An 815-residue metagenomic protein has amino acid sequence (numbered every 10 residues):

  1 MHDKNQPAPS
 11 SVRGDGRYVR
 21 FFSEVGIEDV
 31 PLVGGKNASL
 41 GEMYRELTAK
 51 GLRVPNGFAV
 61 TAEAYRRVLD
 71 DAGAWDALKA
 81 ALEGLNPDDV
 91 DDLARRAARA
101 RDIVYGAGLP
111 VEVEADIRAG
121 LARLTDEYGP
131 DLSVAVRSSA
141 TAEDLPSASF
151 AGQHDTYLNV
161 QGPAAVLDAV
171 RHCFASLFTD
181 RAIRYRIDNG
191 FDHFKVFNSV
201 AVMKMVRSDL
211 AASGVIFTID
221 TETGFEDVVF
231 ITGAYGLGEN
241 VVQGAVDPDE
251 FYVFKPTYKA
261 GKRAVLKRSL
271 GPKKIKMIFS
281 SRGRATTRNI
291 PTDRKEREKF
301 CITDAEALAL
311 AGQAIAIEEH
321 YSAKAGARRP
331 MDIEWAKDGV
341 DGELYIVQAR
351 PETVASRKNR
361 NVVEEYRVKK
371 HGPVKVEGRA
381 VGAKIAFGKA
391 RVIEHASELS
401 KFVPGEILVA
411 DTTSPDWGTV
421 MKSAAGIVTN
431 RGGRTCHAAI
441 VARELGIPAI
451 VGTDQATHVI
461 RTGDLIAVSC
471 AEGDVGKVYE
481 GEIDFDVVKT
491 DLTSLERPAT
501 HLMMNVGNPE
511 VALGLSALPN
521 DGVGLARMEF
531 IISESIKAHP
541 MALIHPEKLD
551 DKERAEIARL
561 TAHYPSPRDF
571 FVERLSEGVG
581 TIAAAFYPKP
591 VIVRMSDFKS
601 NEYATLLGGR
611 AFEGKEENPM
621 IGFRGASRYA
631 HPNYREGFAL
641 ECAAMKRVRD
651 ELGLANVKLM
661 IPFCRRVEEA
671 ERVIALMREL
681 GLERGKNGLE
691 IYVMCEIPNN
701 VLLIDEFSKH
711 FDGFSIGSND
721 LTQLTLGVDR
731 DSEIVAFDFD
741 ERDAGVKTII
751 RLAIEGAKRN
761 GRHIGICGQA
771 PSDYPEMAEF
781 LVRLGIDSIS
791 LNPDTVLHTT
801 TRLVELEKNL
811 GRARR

Functional and structural regions predicted by a protein language model:
M1-A201, R297-A305, L310, E318-S322 (+11 more regions): N-terminal beta-alpha lobe that positions the nucleotide/phosphoryl donor in ATP/NTP-coupled carboxylate activation
W75, V340, E352-S356, N361 (+4 more regions): Acidic, glycine-rich flexible loop/linker segments
L82-L85, L93-R96, I117, G190-F191 (+7 more regions): Long, charged amphipathic helices and adjacent flexible linkers at domain junctions
G129, S133-A135, A140-F150, D155-L158 (+4 more regions): Conserved alpha/beta-domain cores
A148, L158-N159, D168-V170, A212-D220 (+5 more regions): Beta-strand scaffold of nucleotide-dependent catalytic cores
G152, G326-T353: Conserved metal-phosphate-binding beta-hairpin within the catalytic cores of diverse ATP-dependent phosphoryl-transfer
V228-P330, A336-G339, P373-F387, E398 (+8 more regions): Conserved catalytic alpha/beta cores of large enzymes that bind or transform nucleotide phosphates and polynucleotides
